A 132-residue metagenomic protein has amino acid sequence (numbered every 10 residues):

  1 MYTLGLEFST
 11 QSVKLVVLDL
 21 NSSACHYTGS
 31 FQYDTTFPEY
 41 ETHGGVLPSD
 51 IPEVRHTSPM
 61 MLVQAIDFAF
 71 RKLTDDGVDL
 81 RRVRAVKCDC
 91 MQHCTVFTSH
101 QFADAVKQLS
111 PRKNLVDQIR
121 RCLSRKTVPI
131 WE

Functional and structural regions predicted by a protein language model:
M1-I119: N-terminal glycine/serine-rich phosphate-binding loop of ATP-dependent small-molecule kinases, especially carbohydrate
L123-E132: Glycine-rich phosphate-binding loop plus the immediately following alpha-helix
